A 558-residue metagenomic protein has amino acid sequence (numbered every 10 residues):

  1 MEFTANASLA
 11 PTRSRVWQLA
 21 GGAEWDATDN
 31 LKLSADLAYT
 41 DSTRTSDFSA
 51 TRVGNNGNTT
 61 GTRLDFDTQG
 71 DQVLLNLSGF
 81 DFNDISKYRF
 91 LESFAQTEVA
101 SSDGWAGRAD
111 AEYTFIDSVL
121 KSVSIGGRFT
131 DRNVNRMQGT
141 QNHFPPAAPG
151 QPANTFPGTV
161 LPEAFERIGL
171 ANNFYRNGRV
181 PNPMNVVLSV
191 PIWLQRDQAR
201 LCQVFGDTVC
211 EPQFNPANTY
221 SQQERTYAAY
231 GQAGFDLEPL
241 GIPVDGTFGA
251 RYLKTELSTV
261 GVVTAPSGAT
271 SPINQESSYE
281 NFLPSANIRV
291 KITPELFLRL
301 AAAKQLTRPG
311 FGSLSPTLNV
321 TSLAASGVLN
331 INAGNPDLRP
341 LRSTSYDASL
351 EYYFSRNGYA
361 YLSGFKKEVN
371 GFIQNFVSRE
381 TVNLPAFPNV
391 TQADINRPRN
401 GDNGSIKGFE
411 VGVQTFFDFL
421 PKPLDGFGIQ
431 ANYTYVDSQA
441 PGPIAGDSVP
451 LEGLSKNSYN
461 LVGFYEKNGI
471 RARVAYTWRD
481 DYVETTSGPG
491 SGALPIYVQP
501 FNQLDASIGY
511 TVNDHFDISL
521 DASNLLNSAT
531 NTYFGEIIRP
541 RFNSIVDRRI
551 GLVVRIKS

Functional and structural regions predicted by a protein language model:
M1-E2, T60-E92, A148-N218, R379-R399: Flexible glycine-rich, low-complexity coil/linker segments exposed to the extracellular/periplasmic environment
A5-L9, G22, S93-E98, F214-Y220 (+7 more regions): Extracellular loop and loop/strand-boundary signature of outer-membrane beta-barrel proteins
S14-V16, N218-Q222, L306-V369, P388-E410 (+5 more regions): Outer-membrane beta-barrel signature, preferentially recognizing the C-terminal barrel domain of Gram-negative
R15-G21, D103-A109, Y227-G231, F282-I288 (+8 more regions): Hydrophobic, lipid-facing positions within transmembrane beta-strands of outer-membrane proteins
D29-K32, T114-V123, E238-V244, E295 (+4 more regions): Short loop/turn motifs that connect adjacent beta-strands in outer-membrane beta-barrel proteins
Y39-T43, V99, D103-W105, Y113-F115 (+12 more regions): Transmembrane beta-strands of outer-membrane beta-barrel pores
K366-E368, P385-T486, L526: Gram-negative outer-membrane beta-barrel transporters
W478-S487, G509-S558: C-terminal beta-signal and adjacent terminal beta-strands/loops of Gram-negative outer-membrane beta-barrel proteins
